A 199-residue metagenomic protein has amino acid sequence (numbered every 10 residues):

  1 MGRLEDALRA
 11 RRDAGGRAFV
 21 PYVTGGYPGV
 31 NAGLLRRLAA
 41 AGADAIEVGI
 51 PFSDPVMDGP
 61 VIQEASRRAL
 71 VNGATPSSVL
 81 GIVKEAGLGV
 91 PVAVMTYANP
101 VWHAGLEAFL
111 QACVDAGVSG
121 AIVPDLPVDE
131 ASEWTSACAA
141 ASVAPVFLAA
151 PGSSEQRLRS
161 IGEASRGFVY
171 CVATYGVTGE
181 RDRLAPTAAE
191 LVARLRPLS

Functional and structural regions predicted by a protein language model:
M1-V20, I82-K84: N-terminal amphipathic alpha-helix/helix-capping segment at the start of soluble metabolic enzymes
R17-A32, A93-G105, A144-S153, R181: Active-site mouth loops of central-metabolism enzymes
V20, E47, I122, V146-F147 (+1 more regions): Conserved beta-strand positions in the central sheet of alpha/beta enzyme cores
G29-A40, S153-A164, L198-S199: Catalytic cores of alpha/beta
A32-L34, A39-A45, I50-F52, Q63-L126: Active-site beta->alpha loop and helix N-cap motifs at the rims of alpha/beta catalytic domains
I62-N72, L148, L158-L198: Glycine/Thr-rich beta-alpha phosphate-binding loop at enzyme active sites
L70-A74, V94-T96, G117-E130, A144-S153 (+2 more regions): Catalytic beta/alpha-barrel core
A108-F109, E130-E133, Q156-S160, L191: Short acidic active-site motifs
